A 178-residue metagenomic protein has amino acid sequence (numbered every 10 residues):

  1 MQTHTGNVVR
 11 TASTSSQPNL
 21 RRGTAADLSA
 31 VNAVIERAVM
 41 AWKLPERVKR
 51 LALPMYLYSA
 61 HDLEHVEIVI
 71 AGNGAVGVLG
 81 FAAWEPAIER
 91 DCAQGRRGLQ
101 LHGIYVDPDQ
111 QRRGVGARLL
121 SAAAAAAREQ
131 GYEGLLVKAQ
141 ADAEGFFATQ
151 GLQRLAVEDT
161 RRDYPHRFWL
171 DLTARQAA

Functional and structural regions predicted by a protein language model:
M1-A26, L172-A178: Conserved N-terminal entry element of GNAT/NAT acetyltransferase domains
A25, N32-G103, D107, L120-S121: Acetyl-CoA-dependent GNAT
A82-I88, Y132, D142-G145, V157-R161: Membrane-topology and secretion signals of cell-surface/extracellular proteins
V106, R112-A125, T149: Conserved acetyl-CoA-binding loop-helix of GNAT-fold acetyltransferases
A127-Q140: Conserved GNAT acetyl-CoA-binding A-motif
L136-K138, Q153-L170: Conserved catalytic-core motifs of GNAT/GCN5-like acyltransferases
